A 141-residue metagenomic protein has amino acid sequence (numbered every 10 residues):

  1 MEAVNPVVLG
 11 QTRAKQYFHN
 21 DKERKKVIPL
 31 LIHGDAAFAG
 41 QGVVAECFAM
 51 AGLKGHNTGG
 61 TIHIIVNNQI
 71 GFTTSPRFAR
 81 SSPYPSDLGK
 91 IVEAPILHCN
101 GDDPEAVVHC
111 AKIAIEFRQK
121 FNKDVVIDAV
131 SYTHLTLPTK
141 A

Functional and structural regions predicted by a protein language model:
M1-I96: Cofactor-binding active-site loop characterized by glycine-rich and histidine/acidic residues
A14, F121, K140-A141: Generic hydrophobic alpha-helical segments
G52, E116-Q119, P138-T139: Charged, amphipathic alpha-helical interaction segments
P76-A79, I96-V126, S131: Conserved phosphate-handling catalytic cores of large alpha/beta enzymes
D87, V108-K112, T139: A broad detector of short, well-ordered amphipathic alpha-helices that serve as recognition/interaction surfaces
T133-A141: Conserved small/polar residues in nucleotide/adenosyl-binding loops
